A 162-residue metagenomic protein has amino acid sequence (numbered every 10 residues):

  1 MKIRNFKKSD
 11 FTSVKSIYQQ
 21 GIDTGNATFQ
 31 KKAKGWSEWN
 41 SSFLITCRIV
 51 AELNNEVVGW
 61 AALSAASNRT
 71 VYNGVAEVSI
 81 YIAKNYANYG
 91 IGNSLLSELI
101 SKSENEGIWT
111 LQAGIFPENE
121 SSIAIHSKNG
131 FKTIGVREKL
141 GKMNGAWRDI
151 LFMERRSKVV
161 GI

Functional and structural regions predicted by a protein language model:
M1, E56-W60, R148: Glycine-rich phosphate/pyrophosphate-binding loop shared by adenosine-nucleotide-utilizing enzymes
M1-V14: A short beta-loop-alpha structural element at the N-terminal edge of CoA-dependent acyl/N-acetyltransferase catalytic
K15-S41: Conserved GNAT-fold acetyl-CoA-binding loop/helix
K31-N85, L96-S97, R156-K158: Acetyl-CoA-dependent GNAT
A62-A65, G114-I115, S127, K132-D149: Conserved catalytic-core motifs of GNAT/GCN5-like acyltransferases
A87, A113-I123: Conserved beta-strand-loop-alpha-helix junction that forms the acyl-donor binding cleft
N88-S101, A124-K128: Conserved acetyl-CoA-binding loop-helix of GNAT-fold acetyltransferases
S103-I115: Conserved GNAT acetyl-CoA-binding A-motif
